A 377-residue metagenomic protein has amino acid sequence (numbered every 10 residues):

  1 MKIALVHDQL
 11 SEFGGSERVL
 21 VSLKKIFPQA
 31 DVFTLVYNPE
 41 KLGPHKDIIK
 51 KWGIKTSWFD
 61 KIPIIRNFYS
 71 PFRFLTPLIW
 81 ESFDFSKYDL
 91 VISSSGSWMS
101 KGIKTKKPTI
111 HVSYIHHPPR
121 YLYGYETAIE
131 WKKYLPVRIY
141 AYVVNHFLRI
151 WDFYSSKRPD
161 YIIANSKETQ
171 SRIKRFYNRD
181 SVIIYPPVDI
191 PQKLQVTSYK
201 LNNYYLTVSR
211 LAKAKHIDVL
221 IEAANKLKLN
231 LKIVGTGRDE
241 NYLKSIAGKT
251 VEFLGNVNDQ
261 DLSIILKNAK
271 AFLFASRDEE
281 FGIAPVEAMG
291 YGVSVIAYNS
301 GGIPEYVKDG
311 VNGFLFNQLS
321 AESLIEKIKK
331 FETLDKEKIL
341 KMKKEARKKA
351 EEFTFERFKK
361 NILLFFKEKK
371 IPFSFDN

Functional and structural regions predicted by a protein language model:
L122, W131-I162, Q170: Membrane-proximal helix-turn-helix segments that form the acceptor-binding/catalytic region of lipid-linked
V188, Y199-K215, I221-K228, K232: Conserved donor-binding/catalytic core segment of Leloir-type glycosyltransferases
N241-Q260: Nucleotide-activated donor-binding/catalytic signature segment of Leloir-type glycosyltransferases, i.e., the conserved
N256-V257, I264-A269, I362: Short alpha-helical donor nucleotide-sugar binding micro-motif in glycosyltransferases
R277: Aromatic "clamp/platform" in nucleotide-sugar-dependent glycosyltransferases that forms part of the donor/acceptor
S294-A297: Short hydrophobic beta-strand element within catalytic cores of glycosyltransferases and related nucleotide-activated
D309-G310, F314-A321, K329-K336: Conserved acidic donor-binding segment of nucleotide-sugar-dependent glycosyltransferases
E337-E352: A short, well-ordered alpha-helix in the C-terminal region of glycosyltransferases
